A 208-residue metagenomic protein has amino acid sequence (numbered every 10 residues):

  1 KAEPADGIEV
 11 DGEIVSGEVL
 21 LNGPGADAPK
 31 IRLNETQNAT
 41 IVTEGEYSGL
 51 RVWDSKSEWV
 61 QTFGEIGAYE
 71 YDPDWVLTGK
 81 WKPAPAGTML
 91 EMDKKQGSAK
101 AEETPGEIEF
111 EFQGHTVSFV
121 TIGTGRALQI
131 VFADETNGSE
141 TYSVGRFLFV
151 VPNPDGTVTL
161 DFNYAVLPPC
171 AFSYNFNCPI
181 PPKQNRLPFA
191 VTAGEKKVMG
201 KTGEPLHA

Functional and structural regions predicted by a protein language model:
K1-I31: Forkhead-associated
V15, N38-A39, H115-F119: Short, isolated positions in well-ordered beta-strands
E18, A39, I66, R146-V151: Beta-strand-rich interaction surfaces with strong enrichment in secreted/lumenal proteins
E35-K100: Surface-exposed beta-loop interaction hotspot
E65-A68, N137-E140, T157-T159, N163-A208: Extended, aromatic/histidine-rich regions of cofactor-dependent oxidoreductases associated with respiratory
A99-T141: Mid-length scaffold segments of soluble, non-membrane domains
H115-S118, Y142, L148-V150, V166-L167: Mid-to-C-terminal functional-domain signal that highlights helix-capping/loop sites within ligand-binding modules
D134-T157: A surface-exposed beta-strand-loop module
